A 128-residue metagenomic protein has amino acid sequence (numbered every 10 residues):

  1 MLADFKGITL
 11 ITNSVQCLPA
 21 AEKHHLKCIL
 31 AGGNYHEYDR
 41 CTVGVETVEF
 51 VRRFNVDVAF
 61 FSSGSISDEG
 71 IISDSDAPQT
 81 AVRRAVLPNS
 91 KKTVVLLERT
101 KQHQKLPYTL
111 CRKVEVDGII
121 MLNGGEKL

Functional and structural regions predicted by a protein language model:
M1-L2: Glycine-rich N-terminal segment of FAD-binding domains in flavoprotein oxidoreductases, spanning the beta-loop-helix
F5-L10, V116-G118: Short active-site oxyanion
Q16-L128: Conserved phosphate- and dinucleotide-binding cores of soluble alpha/beta proteins, encompassing both enzyme active
